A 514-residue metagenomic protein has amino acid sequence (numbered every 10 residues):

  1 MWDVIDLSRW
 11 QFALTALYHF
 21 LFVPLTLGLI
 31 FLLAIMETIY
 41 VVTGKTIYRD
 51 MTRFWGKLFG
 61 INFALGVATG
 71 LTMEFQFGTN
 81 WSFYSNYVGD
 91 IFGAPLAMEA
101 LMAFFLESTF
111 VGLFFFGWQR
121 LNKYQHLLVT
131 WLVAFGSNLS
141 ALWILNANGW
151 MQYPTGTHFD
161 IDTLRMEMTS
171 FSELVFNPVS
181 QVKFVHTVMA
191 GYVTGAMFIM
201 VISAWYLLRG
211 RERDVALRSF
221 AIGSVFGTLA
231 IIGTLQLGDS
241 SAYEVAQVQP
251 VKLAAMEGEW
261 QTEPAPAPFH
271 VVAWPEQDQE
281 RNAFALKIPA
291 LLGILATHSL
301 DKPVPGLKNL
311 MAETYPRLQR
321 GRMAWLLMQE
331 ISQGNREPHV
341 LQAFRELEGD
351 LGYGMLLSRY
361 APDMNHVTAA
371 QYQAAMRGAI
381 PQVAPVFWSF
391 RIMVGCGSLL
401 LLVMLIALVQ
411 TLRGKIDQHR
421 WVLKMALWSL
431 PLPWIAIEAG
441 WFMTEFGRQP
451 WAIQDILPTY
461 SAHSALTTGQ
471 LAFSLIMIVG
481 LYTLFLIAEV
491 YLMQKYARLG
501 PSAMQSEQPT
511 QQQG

Functional and structural regions predicted by a protein language model:
M1-L17, G44-M51, F75-A97, G149-V185 (+6 more regions): Membrane-interface interhelical loops and short amphipathic "cap" helices that link adjacent transmembrane segments
A13, D90, P178-G191, Q279-C396 (+1 more regions): Individual transmembrane alpha-helix segments
V23-L32, M102-F110, G191-V201, I392-L408 (+1 more regions): Hydrophobic alpha-helical transmembrane segments
T43-I61, Y87-G93, A97, G117-F135 (+2 more regions): Membrane-interfacial loop-to-helix junctions in multi-pass inner-membrane proteins
G60-T69, W131-P154, G227-G238, L427-T444: Hydrophobic alpha-helical membrane-insertion segments
N62-L132, G149, F446-Q449: Membrane-interface helix-loop-helix modules in multi-pass inner-membrane proteins
V111-L121, Q125-W131, L142-M151, F171 (+2 more regions): Internal alpha-helical transmembrane segments
A374, G378-W441, A472-Y496: C-terminal substrate/ligand-recognition segments
